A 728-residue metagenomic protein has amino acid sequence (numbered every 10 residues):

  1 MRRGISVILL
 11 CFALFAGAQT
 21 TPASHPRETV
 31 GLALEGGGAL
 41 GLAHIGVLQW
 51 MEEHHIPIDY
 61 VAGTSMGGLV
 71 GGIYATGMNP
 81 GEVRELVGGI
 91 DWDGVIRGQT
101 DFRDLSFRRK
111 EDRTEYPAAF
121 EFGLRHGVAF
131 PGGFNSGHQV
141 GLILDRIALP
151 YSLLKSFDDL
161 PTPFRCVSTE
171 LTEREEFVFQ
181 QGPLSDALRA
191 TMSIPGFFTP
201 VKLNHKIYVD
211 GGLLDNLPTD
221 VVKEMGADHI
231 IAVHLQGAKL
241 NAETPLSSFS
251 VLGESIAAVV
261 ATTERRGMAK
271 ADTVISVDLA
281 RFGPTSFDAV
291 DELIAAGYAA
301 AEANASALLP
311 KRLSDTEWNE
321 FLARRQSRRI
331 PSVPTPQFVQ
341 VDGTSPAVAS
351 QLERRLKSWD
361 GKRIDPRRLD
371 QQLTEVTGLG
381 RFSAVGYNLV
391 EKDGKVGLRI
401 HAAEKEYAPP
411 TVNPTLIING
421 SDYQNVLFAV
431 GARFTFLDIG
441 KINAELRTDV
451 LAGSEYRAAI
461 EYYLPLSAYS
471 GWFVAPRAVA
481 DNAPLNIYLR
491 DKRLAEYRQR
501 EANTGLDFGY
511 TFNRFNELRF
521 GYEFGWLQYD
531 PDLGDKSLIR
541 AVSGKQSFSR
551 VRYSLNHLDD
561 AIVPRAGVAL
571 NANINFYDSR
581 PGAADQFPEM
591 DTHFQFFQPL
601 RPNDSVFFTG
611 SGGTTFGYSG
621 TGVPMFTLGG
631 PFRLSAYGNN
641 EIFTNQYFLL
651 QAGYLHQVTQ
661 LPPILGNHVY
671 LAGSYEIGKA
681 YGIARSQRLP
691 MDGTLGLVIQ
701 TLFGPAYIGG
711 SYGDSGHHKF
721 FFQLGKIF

Functional and structural regions predicted by a protein language model:
R2-L9: Sec-dependent signal peptide recognition, specifically the positively charged N-region followed immediately by
L9-A18: Hydrophobic h-region of N-terminal signal peptides that target proteins for export in Gram-negative bacteria
Q19-T64, G72-V385, L389-V390, K405-E406: Patatin-like phospholipase
N79, G88, T169-T172, G182-L184 (+18 more regions): Solvent-exposed coil/turn segments that connect beta secondary-structure elements in extracytoplasmic/periplasmic
A238-L240, S247, L309-R325, G525 (+3 more regions): Acidic/histidine-enriched alpha-helical segments
R367, Q372, G386-V551, L558 (+4 more regions): Gram-negative/organellar outer-membrane beta-barrel architecture
G397, P409-Y423, T448, S537-L538 (+5 more regions): C-terminal outer-membrane beta-barrel translocator/porin domains of Gram-negative envelope proteins and their
